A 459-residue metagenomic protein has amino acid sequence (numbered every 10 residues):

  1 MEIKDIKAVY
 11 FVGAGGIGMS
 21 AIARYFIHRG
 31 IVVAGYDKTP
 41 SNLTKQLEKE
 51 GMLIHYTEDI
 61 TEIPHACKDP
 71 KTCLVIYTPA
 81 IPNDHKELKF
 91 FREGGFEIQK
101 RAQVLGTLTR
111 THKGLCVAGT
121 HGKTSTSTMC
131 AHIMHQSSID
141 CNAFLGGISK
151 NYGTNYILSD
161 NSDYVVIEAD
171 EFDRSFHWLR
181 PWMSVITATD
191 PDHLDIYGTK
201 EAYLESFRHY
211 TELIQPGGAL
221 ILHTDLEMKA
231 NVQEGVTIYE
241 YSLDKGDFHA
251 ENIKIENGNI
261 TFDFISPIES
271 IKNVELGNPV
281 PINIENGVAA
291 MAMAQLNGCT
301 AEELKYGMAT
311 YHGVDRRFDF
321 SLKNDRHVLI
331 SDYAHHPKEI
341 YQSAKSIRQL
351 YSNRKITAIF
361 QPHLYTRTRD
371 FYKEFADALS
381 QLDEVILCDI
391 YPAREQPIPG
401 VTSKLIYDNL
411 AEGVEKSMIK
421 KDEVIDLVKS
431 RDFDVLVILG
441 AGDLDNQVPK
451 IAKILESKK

Functional and structural regions predicted by a protein language model:
M1-K100, V104, A219, H249 (+1 more regions): N-terminal leader/targeting and accessory segments in enzymes
E2-A8, G18, Y25-R29, E256-G258 (+1 more regions): Nucleotide phosphate-binding/pyrophosphate-handling subdomain across enzymes that bind or process nucleotide phosphates
Y25-I31, E62-C67, P79-T224, M228-T237 (+3 more regions): Phosphate-binding loop of NTP-binding sites
I31-K38, L220-T224, T357-F360, L382-P392: Short internal beta-strands
Y36-D37, H55-I60, Q99-G106, F144-G146 (+4 more regions): Beta-strand->loop->alpha-helix junctions that form or flank phosphate-binding loops in nucleotide-handling enzymes
E50, A376-D434: C-terminal helical cap/extension that packs against the catalytic core of soluble nucleotide-cofactor enzymes
I60-K71, H177, V424-R431: Short amphipathic alpha-helix with an adjacent loop that forms part of the alpha/beta core around
